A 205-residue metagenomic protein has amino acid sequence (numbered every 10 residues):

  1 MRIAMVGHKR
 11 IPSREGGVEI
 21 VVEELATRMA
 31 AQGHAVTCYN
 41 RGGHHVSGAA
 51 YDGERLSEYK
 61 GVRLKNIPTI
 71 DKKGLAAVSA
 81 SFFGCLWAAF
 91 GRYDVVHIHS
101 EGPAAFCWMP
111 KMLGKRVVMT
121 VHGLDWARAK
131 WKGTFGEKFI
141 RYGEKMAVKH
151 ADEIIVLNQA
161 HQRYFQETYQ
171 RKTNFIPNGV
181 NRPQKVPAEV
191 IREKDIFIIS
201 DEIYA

Functional and structural regions predicted by a protein language model:
M1-H44: N-terminal subdomain of nucleotide-sugar transferases
Y59-L86, A129-G136: A short, charged, and often flexible helix/loop element on the N-terminal side of the glycosyltransferase catalytic
V78-A89, Y93-W126: An aromatic- and histidine-rich active-site surface loop
S79, R116, A127-M146, R182: Nucleotide-sugar donor phosphate/pyrophosphate-binding loop at the beta->alpha transition of glycosyltransferases
L86-A89, M112, G136-I154: Membrane-proximal helix-turn-helix segments that form the acceptor-binding/catalytic region of lipid-linked
I98, V156-L157: Short beta-strand scaffold positions
A160, G179: Carbohydrate-associated surface elements
Q184-A205: PLP-dependent class I/II
